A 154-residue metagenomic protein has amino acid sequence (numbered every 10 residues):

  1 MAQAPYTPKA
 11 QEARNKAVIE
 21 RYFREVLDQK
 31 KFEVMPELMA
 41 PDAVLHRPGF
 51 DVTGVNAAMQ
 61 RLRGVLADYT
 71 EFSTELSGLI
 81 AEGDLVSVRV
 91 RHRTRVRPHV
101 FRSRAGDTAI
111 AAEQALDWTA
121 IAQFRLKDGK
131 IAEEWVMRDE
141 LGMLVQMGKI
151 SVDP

Functional and structural regions predicted by a protein language model:
M1-P154: C-terminal and inter-domain tail/linker signature
